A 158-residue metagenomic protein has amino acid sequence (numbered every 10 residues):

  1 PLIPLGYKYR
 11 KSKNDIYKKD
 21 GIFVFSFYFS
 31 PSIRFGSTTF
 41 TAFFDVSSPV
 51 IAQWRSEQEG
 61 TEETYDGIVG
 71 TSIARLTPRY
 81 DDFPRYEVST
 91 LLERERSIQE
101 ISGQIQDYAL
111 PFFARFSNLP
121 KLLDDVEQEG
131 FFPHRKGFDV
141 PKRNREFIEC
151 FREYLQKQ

Functional and structural regions predicted by a protein language model:
P1-K11: Amphipathic alpha-helical segments
Y9-K13, Y17-Q158: Intrinsically disordered, low-complexity regulatory regions enriched in serine/threonine/proline and acidic residues
